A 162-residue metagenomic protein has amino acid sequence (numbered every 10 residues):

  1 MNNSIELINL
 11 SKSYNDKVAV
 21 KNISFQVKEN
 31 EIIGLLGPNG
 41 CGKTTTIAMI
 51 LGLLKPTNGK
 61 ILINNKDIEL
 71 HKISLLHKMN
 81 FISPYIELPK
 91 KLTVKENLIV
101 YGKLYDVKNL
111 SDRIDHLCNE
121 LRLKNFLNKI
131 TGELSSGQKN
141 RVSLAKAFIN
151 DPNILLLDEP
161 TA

Functional and structural regions predicted by a protein language model:
G59-L70, S74-L75: Conserved ABC transporter NBD signature motif
I99, K103-F126: Conserved ABC ATPase "signature" region
I130-L134: Conserved ABC ATPase signature
D151: Conserved catalytic motifs of ABC-family nucleotide-binding domains
L155-D158: Catalytic Walker B motif of ABC-type/P-loop ATPase nucleotide-binding domains
